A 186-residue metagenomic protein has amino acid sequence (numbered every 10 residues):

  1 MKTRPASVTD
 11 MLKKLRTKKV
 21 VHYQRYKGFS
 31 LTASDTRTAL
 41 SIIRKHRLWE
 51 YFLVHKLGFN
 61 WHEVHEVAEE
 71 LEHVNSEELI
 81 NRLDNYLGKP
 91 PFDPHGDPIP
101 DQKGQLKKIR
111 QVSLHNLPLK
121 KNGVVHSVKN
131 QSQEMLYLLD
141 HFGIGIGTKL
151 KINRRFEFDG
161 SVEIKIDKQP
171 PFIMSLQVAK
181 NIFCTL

Functional and structural regions predicted by a protein language model:
M1-T3: N-terminal helix-turn-helix DNA-binding core of bacterial DNA-binding proteins
A6, H62: Key DNA-contact positions within bacterial/archaeal DNA-binding proteins
T9-K13: Short, hydrophobic-biased segments on the C-terminal half of alpha helices that form "recognition helices"
R16, E70-H73: Extended, low-hydrophobicity, polar/charged segments
R16-Q24: A short, conserved structural fragment
K27-H46: Basic, amphipathic "hinge/linker" alpha-helix immediately C-terminal to the N-terminal HTH DNA-binding motif
E72-V178: Mid-protein regulatory/catalytic core that forms ligand/cofactor-binding pockets and protein-protein interaction
